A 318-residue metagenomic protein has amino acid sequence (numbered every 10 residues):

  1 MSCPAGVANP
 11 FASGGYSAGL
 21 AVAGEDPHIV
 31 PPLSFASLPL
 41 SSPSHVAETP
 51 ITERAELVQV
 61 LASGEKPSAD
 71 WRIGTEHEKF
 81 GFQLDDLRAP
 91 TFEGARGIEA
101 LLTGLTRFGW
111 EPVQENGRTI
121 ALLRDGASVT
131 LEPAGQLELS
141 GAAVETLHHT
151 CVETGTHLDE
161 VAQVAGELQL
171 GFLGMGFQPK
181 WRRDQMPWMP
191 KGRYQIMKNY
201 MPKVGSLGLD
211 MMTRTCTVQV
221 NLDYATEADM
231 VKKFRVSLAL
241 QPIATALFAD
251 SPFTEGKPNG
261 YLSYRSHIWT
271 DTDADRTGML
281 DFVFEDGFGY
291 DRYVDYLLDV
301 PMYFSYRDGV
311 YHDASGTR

Functional and structural regions predicted by a protein language model:
S2-P4, S17-A18, G24-E25: Compositionally biased, low-complexity intrinsically disordered regions
C3, V30-G205, R214: Terminal catalytic/cofactor-binding subdomain
N9, Y16, D26-H28: Intrinsic-disorder-associated, low-complexity terminal segments enriched in Asp/Asn/His/Tyr and depleted of Lys/Arg
S13-G15, G24, M212, K233: Residues at the start of alpha-helices and the adjacent loop-to-helix junctions
V22-A23, G135: Exposed, low-complexity/repetitive linear segments and helix-based recognition motifs, biased toward charged/polar
F172, F177-R318: Loop-rich catalytic cores of soluble enzymes, especially ATP-dependent carboxylate-amine ligases and other
